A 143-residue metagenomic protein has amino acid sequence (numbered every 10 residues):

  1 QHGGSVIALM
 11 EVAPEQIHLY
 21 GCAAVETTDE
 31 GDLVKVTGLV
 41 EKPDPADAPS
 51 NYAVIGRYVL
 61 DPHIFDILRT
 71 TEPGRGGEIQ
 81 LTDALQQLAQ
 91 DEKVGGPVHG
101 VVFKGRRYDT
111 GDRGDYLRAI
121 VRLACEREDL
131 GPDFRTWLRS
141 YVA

Functional and structural regions predicted by a protein language model:
Q1-V121, E128-R135, R139-A143: Unchanged
